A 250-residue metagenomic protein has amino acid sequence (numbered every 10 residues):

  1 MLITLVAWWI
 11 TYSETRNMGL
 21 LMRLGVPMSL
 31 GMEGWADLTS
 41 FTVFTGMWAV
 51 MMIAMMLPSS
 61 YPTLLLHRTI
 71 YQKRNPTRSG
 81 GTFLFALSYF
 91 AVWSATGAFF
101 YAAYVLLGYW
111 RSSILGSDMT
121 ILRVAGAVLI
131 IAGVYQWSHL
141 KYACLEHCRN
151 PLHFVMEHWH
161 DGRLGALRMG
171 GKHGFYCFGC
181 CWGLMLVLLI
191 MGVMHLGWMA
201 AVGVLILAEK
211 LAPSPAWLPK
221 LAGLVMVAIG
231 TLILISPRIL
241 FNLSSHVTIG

Functional and structural regions predicted by a protein language model:
M1-A49, K73-R74, S112-S117, H139-H160 (+1 more regions): Histidine-/acidic- and/or cysteine-rich, low-complexity loops and terminal segments associated with membrane
M1-G19, S79-L140: Membrane helix-loop-helix hairpins that form the core translocation module of multi-pass transporters
L2-L5, T42-A49, I53, F83 (+6 more regions): Hydrophobic, lipid-facing residues on alpha-helical transmembrane segments of integral membrane proteins
A36, S40-F44, G81, F85 (+3 more regions): Residue-level signature of transmembrane alpha-helical entry/exit and packing/kink sites in multi-pass membrane
M47-F90: Juxtamembrane transmembrane-helix termini in multi-pass membrane transport proteins
L66-R74, G183-H195, V204-K210: Interfacial segments of multi-pass membrane proteins
G133-A143, G165-V193: Alpha-helical transmembrane segments of helical membrane proteins, especially in multi-pass transport, channel
L205-I229: Interfacial loop-to-transmembrane junctions
